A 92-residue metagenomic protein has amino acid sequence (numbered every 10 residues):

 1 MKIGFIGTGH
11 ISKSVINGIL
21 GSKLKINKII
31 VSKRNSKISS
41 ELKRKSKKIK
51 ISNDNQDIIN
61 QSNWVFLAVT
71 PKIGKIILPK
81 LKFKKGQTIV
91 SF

Functional and structural regions predicted by a protein language model:
M1-N53, D57: NAD(P)+-binding Rossmann beta1-loop-alpha1 motif at the extreme N-terminus of oxidoreductases
S36-I38, I49, N55-F92: Rossmann-like NAD(P)(H) cofactor-binding subdomain of soluble oxidoreductases
